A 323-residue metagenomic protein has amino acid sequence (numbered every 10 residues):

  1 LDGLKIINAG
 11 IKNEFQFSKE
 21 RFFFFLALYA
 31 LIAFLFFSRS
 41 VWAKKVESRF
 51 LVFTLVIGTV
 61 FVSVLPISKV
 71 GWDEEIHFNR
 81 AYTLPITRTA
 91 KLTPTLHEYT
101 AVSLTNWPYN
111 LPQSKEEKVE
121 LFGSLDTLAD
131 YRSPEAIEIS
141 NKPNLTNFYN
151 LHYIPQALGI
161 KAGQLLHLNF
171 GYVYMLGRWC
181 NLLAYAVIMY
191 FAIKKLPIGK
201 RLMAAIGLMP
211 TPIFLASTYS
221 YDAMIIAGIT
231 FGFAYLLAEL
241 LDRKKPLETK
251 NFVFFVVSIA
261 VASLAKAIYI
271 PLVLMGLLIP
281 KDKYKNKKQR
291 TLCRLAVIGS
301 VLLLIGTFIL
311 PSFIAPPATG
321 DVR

Functional and structural regions predicted by a protein language model:
Q16-F61, R290-V301: Start-transfer (signal-anchor) and selected internal transmembrane alpha helices of multi-pass inner/ER membrane
A33-F37, M175-G199: Transmembrane-helix motifs of polytopic, lipid-linked glycan transferases
S48, L168-G171, Y190-I213: Transmembrane-helix signature of polytopic, membrane-embedded enzymes that assemble or transfer cell-envelope glycans
I86-L176: Interfacial juxtamembrane loops and adjacent helix segments that form the catalytic/substrate-binding surfaces
F191, I226-K244, V253-F255: Specific aromatic-rich, kink-prone transmembrane helix
F214, N251-A267, L272-L278: Membrane-interface alpha helices of multi-pass inner-membrane proteins
T218-I225: Short acidic/glycine- and proline-prone juxtamembrane loop motifs at membrane-interface regions of multi-pass membrane
A267-R323: Membrane-lumen/periplasm interface segments of specific transmembrane helices in polyprenyl phosphate-linked
